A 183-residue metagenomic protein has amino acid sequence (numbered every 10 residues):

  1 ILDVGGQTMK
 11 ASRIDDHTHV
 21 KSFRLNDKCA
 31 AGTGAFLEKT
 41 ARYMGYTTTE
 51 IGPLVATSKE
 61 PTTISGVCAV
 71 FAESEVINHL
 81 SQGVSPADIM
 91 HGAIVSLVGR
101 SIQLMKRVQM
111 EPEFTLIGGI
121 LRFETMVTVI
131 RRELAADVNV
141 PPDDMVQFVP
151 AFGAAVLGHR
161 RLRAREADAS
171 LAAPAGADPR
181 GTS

Functional and structural regions predicted by a protein language model:
I1-H17: Gly/Thr-rich phosphate-binding beta-strand-loop-beta motif of the actin/hexokinase/Hsp70
D3-T8, G118-I120, G176, R180: A short acidic Gly-Thr/Ser loop motif
D16-E60, V156, R160: Glycine-rich phosphate-binding loop plus the immediately following alpha-helix
G34-E38, P142-P179: Glycine-rich phosphate-binding/hydrolytic loop that grips phosphoryl groups
Y46-H79, E166-G181: Internal, active-site/partner-interface "lid" segment
A72-M105, Q147: Adenine-nucleotide phosphate-binding core of ATP-dependent small-molecule kinases
K106-E133, M145-P150: Glycine-rich phosphate-binding loops at beta-strand->alpha-helix junctions
